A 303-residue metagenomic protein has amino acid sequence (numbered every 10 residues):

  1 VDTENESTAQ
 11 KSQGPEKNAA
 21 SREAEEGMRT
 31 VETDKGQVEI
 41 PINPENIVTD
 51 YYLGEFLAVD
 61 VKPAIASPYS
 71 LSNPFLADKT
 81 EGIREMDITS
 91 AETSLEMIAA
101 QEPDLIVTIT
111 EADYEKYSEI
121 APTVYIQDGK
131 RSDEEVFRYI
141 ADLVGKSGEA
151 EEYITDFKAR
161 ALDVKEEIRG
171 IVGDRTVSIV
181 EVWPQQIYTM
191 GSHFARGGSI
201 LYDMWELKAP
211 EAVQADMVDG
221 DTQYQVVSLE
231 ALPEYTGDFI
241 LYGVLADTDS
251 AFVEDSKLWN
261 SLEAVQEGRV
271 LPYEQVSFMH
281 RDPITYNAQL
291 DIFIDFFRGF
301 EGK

Functional and structural regions predicted by a protein language model:
V1-Y52, E149-V180, L245-A246, S250 (+2 more regions): Bacterial Sec-exported substrate-binding components of ABC uptake systems
R22, G220-L245: Ligand-binding pocket segment of bilobal, Venus flytrap-like solute-binding proteins
T33-D34, M86-S94, D219-L229: Short helix-initiation/N-cap motifs at beta->coil->alpha
N46-A99: A short, structured surface patch at a secondary-structure boundary
S72-P74, T189-Q223: Alpha-helical, coiled-coil/dimerization segments enriched in small aliphatic residues
I98-T108, P122, L232, T236-I240: Proline-aspartate-enriched helix->loop->beta-strand connector
E115-E151, E254-E274: Charged, glycine-enriched surface loops/patches that mediate electrostatic binding to polyanionic ligands
T236-K303: Structured C-terminal subdomain patch of bacterial secreted/periplasmic proteins
